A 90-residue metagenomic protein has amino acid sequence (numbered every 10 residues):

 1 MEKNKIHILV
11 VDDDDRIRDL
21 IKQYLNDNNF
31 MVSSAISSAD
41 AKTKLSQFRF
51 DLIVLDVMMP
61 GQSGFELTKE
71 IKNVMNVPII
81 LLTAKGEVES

Functional and structural regions predicted by a protein language model:
M1-H7: Non-catalytic signal-transmission and effector/linker regions of two-component phosphorelay proteins
R18, P60, E87: The feature encodes the CheY-like receiver
D19-D27: Charged docking surfaces used in two-component/phosphorelay signaling
N29-S37, K44: Short hydrophobic/Thr-rich beta-strand motif most characteristic of the beta2 strand and flanking loop of CheY-like
S37, S63-E66, S90: Acidic catalytic/metal-coordinating carboxylates
T43, Q62-N76: Short amphipathic alpha-helix used as the core "switch/output" element in two-component signaling
F48-V54: Active-site beta3 strand of CheY-like receiver
D56, T83: Active-site residues of response regulator receiver
